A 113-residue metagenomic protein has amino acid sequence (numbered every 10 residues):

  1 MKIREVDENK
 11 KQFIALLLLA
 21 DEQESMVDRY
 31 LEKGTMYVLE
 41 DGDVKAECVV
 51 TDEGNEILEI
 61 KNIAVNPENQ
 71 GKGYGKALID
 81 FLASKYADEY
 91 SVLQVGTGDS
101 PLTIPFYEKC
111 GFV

Functional and structural regions predicted by a protein language model:
M1-M26: Short amphipathic alpha-helix that is part of the acyltransferase structural core
V27-L31: Short loop/turn motifs at secondary-structure junctions and domain boundaries
V38, D43-D52, E56-A64: Conserved beta-strand in the GNAT
I63-Q70, G98: A short, internal acetyl-CoA/4′-phosphopantetheine-binding micro-motif in the GNAT/acyltransferase core
V65, I79, S100-T103: Short glycine/proline-centered loop/turn elements that form peptide/ligand docking sites
N69, G73-F81: Conserved acetyl-CoA pyrophosphate-binding loop and the N-cap/start of the following alpha-helix in GNAT-like
Y86-D99: Conserved GNAT acetyl-CoA-binding A-motif
S100-V113: Conserved active-site alpha-helix within GNAT-family acetyltransferase domains
